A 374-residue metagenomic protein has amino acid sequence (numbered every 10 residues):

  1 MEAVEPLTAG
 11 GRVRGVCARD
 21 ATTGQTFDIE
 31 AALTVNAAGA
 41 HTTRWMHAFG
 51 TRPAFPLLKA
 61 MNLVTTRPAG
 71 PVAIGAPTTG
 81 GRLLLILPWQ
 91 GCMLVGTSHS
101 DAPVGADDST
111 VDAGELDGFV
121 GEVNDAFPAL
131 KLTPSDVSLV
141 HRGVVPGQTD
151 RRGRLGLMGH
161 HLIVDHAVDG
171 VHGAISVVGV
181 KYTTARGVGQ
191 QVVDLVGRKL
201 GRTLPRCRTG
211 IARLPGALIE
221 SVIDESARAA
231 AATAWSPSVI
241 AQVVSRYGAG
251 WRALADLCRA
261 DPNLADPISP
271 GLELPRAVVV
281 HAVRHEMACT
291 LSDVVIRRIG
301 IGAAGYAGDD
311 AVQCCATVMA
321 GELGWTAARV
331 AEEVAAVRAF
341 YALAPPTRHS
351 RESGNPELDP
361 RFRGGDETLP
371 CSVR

Functional and structural regions predicted by a protein language model:
M1-R14: A conserved short coil-to-beta-strand element within the FAD-binding core of flavoproteins
M1-V4, R19-D20, G121-D125: Flavin (primarily FAD) cofactor-binding/catalytic cores of flavoenzymes
R12-C17, G70-A73: Short, hydrophobic/aromatic-rich segments at coil-to-beta transitions
T23-L33: Core beta-strand elements of the Rossmann-like FAD/NAD(P) dinucleotide-binding domain in flavoenzyme oxidoreductases
A38-G39: Glycine-rich, N-terminal phosphate-binding loop of Rossmann-like dinucleotide-binding domains
R44-H47, T51-L94, S100-A307, A311-A320: C-terminal catalytic lobe of FAD-dependent flavoproteins
G305-D310, G324-P346: C-terminal amphipathic alpha-helical interaction region
T347-R374: Intrinsic disorder/low-complexity segments
